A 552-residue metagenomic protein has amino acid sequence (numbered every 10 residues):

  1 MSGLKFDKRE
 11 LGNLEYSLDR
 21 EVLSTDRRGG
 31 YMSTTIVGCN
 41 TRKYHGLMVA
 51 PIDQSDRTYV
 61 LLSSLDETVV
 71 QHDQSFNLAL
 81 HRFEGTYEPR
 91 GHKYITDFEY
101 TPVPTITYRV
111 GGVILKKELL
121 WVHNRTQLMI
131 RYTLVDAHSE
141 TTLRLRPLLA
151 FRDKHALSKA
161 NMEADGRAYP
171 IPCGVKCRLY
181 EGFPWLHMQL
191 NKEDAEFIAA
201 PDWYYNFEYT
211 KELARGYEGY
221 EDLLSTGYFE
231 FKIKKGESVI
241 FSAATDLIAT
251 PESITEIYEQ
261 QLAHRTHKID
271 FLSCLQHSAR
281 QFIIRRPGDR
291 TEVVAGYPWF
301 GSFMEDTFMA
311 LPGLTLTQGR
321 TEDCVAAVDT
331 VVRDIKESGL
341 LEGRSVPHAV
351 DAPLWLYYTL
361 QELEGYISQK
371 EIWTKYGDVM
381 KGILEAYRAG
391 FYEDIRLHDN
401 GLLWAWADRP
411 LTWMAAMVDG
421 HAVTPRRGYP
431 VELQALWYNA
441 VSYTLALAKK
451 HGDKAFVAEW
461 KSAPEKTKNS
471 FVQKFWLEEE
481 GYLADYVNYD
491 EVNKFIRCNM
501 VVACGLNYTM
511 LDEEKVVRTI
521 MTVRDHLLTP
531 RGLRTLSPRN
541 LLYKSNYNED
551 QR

Functional and structural regions predicted by a protein language model:
M1-H267, P298, E305, R320-D323: Terminal accessory carbohydrate-recognition/targeting modules of carbohydrate-active enzymes
S2-Q54, V346-I372, K474-V523, R552: C-terminal capping/lid segments that line or modulate ligand- or cofactor-binding pockets
Y132, A310, A503: Residue-level signal for inorganic ion chemistry
V135-S139, E237-S238, H451-A455, E459-S462 (+2 more regions): Beta-rich accessory regions
D136-A137, S158-N161, P170, I233-K235 (+7 more regions): Aromatic-rich carbohydrate-recognition surfaces in CAZymes
D194-F197, W203-K211, G216, E230 (+6 more regions): Extended glycan-interaction surfaces of carbohydrate-active proteins
L363-K375, Y443-W460, E514: Inter-helical turn/loop segments and adjacent helix faces that build the functional surface of alpha-helical bundle
